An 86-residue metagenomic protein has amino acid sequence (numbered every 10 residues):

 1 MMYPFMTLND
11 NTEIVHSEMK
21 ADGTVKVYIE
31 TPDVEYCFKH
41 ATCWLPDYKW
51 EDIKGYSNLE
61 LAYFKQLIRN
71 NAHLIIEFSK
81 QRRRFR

Functional and structural regions predicted by a protein language model:
M1-H16: Negatively charged, low-complexity tracts enriched in Asp/Glu with abundant Ser/Thr
P4, E18, S79-R82: Broad hydrophobic/π-residue packing in well-ordered secondary structure
V15-S57: A short, structured beta-strand/loop element
G55-R86: Acidic, low-complexity intrinsically disordered segments
